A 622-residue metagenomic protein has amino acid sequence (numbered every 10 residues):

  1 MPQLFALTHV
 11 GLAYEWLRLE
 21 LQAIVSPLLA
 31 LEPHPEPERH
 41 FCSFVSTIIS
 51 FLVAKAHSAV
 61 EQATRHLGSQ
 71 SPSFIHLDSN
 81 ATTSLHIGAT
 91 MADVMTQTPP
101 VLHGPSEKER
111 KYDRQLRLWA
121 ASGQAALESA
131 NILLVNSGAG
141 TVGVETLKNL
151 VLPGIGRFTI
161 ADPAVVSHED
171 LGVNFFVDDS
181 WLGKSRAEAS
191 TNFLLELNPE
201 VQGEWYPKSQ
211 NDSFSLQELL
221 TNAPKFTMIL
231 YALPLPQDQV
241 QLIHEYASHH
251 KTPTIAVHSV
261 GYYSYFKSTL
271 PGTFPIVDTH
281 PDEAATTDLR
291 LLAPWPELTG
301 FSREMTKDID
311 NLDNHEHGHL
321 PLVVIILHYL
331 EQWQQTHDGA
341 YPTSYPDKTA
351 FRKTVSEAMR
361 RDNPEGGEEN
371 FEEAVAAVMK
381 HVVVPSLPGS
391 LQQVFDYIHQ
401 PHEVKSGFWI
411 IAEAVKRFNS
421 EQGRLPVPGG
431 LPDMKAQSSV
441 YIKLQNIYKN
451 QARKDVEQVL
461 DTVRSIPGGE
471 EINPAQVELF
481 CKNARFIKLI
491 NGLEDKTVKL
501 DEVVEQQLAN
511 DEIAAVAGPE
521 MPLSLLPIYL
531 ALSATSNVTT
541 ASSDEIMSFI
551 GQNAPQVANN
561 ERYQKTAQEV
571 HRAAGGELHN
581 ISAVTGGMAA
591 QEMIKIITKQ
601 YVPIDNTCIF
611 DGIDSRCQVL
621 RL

Functional and structural regions predicted by a protein language model:
F5, V10-L12, P33, Q62: Ser/Thr/Pro/Gly-rich low-complexity, intrinsically disordered segments
P27-L28, T64: Short, basic, low-complexity termini and linkers enriched in Ser/Thr/Gly/Pro that act as targeting/leader peptides
E32, E36-E38: Asp/Glu-rich intrinsically disordered low-complexity tracts
F41-S43, F51, A56-G68, P72-L622: Adenine nucleotide-associated cytosolic modules
